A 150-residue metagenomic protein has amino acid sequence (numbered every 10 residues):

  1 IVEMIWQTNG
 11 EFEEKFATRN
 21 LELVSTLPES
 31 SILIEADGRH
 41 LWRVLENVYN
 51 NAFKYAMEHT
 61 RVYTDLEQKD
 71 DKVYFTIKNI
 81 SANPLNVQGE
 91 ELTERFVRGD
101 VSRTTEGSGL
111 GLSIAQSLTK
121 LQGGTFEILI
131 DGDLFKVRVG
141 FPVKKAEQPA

Functional and structural regions predicted by a protein language model:
I1-E13, V24: A conserved beta-strand-to-alpha-helix junction within the catalytic ATP-binding
A17, E22-I32: Conserved catalytic submotifs in the C-terminal HATPase_c
A52-F53: Short helix-loop "hinge" at the ATP-lid/N-box region of the Bergerat-fold HATPase_c
H59-D71: Short beta-strand/loop element within the Bergerat-fold HATPase_c
P84-V97: Short conserved segment of the HATPase_c
G123-G124: Conserved glycine-rich
